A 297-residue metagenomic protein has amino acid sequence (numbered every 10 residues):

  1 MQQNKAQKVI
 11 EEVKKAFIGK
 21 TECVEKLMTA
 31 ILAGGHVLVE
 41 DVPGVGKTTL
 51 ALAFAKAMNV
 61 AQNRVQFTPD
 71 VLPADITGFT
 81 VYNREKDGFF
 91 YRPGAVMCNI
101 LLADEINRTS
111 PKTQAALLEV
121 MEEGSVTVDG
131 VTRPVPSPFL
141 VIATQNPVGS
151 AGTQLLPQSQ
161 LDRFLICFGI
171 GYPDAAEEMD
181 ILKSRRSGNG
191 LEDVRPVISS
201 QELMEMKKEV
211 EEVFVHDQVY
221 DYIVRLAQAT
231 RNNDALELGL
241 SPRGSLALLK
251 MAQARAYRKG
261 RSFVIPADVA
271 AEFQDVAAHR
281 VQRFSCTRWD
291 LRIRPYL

Functional and structural regions predicted by a protein language model:
M1-C23, E212-F214: Dynamic helix-loop-helix/coil hinge segments at AAA+ ATPase domain boundaries and subdomain interfaces
E25-T29, Y82-L102: Conserved alpha-helical scaffold flanking the Walker A/P-loop in AAA+ ATPase domains
I31-T68: Walker A/P-loop
D41, D104-E105, A116: Walker B catalytic acidic pair
V42, I76, T144: P-loop (Walker A) phosphate-binding loop of NTP-binding proteins
A57-E85: AAA+/P-loop NTPase substrate/partner-engagement loops
F79, N83-G88, T109, T113 (+2 more regions): Canonical AAA+ ATPase core
N232-L297: C-terminal engagement/docking regions of AAA+ P-loop ATPases
